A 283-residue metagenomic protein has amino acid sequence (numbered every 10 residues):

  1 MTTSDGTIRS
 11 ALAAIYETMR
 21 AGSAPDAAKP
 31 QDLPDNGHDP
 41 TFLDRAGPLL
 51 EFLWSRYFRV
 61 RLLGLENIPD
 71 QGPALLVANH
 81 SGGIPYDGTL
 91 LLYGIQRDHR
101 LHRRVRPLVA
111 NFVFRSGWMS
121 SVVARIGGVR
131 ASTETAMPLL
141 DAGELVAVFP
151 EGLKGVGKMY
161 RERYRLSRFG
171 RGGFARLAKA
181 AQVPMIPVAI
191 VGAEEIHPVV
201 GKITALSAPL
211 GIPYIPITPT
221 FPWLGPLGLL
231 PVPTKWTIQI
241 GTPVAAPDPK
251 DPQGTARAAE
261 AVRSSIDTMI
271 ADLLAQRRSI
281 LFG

Functional and structural regions predicted by a protein language model:
M1-A46, P138-G283: Non-catalytic C-terminal accessory region of glycerolipid acyltransferases and related lyso-lipid remodeling enzymes
T2-E134, I203, A271-G283: Membrane-anchoring hydrophobic helices of lipid-metabolizing enzymes
